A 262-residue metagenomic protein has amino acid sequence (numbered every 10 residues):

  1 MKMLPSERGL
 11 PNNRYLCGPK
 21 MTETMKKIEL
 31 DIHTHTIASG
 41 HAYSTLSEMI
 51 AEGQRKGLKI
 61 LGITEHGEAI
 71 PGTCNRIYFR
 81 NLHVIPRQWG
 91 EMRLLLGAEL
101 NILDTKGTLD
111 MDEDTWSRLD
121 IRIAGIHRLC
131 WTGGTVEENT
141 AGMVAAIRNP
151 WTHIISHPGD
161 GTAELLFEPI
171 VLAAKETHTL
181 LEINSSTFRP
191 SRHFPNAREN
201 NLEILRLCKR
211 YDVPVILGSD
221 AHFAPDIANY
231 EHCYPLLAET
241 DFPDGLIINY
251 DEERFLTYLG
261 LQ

Functional and structural regions predicted by a protein language model:
M1-M21: N-terminal amphipathic/basic-hydrophobic helices that include classical n-h-c signal peptides and signal-anchor
E29-S39, I63, I155-G159: Histidine-centered catalytic micro-motifs
I32-S44, R128-G134: Active-site mouth loops of central-metabolism enzymes
A38-G57, T64-T73: Metal-associated gating/positioning segment near the N- to mid-region
G40-Y43, T73, E164-V171, S191-L205 (+1 more regions): Histidine/acidic-residue-rich catalytic or RNA/ligand-binding cores of hydrolases and nuclease-related proteins
Q54, G67, G72-I183, T187 (+2 more regions): Extended substrate/RNA-proximal surfaces in nucleic-acid metabolism proteins
K59-I60, H153: Short acidic/polar active-site loop segments enriched in Thr and Asp
V213-I227: Short acidic/histidine-rich active-site segments
